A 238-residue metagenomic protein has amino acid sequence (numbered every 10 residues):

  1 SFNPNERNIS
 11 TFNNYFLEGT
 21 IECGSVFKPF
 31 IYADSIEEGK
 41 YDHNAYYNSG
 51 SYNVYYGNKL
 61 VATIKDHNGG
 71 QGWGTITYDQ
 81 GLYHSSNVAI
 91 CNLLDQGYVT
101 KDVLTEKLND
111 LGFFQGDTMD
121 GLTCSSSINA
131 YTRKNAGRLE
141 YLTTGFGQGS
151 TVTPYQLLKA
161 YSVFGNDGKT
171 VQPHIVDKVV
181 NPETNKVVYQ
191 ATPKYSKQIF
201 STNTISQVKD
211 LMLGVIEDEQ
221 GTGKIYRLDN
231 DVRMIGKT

Functional and structural regions predicted by a protein language model:
S1-G24, F30-T238: Beta-lactam-recognizing serine transpeptidase/beta-lactamase-like catalytic domain environment
